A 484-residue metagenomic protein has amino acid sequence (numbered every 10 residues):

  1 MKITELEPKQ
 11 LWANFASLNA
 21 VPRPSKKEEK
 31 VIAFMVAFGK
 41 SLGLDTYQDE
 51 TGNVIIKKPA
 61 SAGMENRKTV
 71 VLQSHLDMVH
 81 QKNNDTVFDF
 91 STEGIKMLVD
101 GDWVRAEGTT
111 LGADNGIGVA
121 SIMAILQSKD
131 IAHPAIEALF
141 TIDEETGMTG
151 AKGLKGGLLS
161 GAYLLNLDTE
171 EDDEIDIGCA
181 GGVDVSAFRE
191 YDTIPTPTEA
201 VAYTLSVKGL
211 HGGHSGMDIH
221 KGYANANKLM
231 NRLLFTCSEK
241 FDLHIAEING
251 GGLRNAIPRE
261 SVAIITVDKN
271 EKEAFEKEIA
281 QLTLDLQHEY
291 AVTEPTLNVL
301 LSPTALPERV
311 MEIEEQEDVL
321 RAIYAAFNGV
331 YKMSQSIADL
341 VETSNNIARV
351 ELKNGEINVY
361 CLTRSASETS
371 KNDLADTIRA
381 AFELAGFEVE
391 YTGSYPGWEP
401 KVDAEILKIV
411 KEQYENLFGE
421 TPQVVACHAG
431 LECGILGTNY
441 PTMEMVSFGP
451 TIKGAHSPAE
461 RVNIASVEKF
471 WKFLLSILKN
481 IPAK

Functional and structural regions predicted by a protein language model:
K2-D102: Acidic/His- and Gly-rich active-site-bordering loop/insert found across diverse amide/peptide-bond hydrolases
E7-L11, Q335, E342-G355, F418-S476: Zn-dependent metallopeptidase/amidohydrolase metal-coordination segment
M64-T146, A151-K155, G161-A162, F188 (+4 more regions): Active-site metal-coordination/substrate-binding segment of hydrolases, especially metallo-dependent peptidases
L76-M78, L139-G147, T169-D172, H211 (+2 more regions): Acidic, glycine-rich active-site loops and adjacent beta-strand->loop/helix elements that engage anionic groups
D102-R105, E145-T146, K152-R364: Midchain, well-structured core segments that form catalytic/ion-binding scaffolds
D218, N225-N227, R232-I248, T392 (+1 more regions): Active-site-adjacent substrate-binding region of metalloamidase/peptidase-like peptide-processing proteins
Y223-K240, K269-K272, E317-Y324, K332 (+3 more regions): His/Asp/Glu-rich mid-to-C-terminal helical/loop segments that flank catalytic regions of hydrolases
L340-A429: Substrate-recognition/cap regions that form aromatic- and gly/pro-loop-enriched pockets for small-molecule ligands
